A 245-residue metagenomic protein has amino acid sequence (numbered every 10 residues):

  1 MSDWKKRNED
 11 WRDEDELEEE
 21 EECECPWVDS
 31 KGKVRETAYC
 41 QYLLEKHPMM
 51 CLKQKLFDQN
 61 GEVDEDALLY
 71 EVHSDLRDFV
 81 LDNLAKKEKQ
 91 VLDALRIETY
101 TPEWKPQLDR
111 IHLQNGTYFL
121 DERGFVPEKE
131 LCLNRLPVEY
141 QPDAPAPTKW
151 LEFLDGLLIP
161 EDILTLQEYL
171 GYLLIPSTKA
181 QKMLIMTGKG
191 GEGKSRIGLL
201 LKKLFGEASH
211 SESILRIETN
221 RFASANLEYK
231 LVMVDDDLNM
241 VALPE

Functional and structural regions predicted by a protein language model:
M1-E14: N-terminal acidic, proline/glycine-rich, low-complexity intrinsically disordered segments
S2, L17, N239: Short, flexible active-site loop motifs that bind/organize anionic cofactors or intermediates
D13-P137: Intein modules and their embedded homing endonuclease domains
S30, V34, V63, D82 (+3 more regions): Generic amphipathic alpha-helical segments used as scaffolds and interaction surfaces in large, multi-domain proteins
S30-R35, K202-E207, A242-E245: A short, contiguous, amphipathic alpha-helix enriched in charged residues
R35-Y39, V72, K87, A146-W150 (+3 more regions): Alpha-helical structural motif
H47-E62, D66-L68, H112, T117-L231: P-loop NTPase catalytic core of nucleic-acid-dependent motor ATPases
A223-E245: Conserved nucleotide-sensing/catalytic segment adjacent to the nucleotide-binding pocket in NTP-handling enzymes
